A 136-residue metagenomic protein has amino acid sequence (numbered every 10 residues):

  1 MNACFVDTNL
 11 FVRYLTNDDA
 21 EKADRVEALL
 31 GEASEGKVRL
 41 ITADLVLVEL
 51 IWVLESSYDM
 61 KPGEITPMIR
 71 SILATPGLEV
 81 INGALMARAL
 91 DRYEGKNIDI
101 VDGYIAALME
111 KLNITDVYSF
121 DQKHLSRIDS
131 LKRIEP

Functional and structural regions predicted by a protein language model:
M1-T42, S57-E64, E135: Short, well-structured N-terminal submotif of metal-dependent ribonuclease cores
A3, A106-P136: Acidic, PIN/NYN-like endoribonuclease modules and their adjacent C-terminal/linker elements
D7, E49, D102, D121: Acidic active-site catalytic centers that drive phospho-/nucleotidyl reactions and related ester hydrolyses
E35-K37, T75, K96, I128: Structured helix-beta-strand junction loops
D59-L73, G77: Glycine/small-residue-rich phosphate/adenosyl-binding loop
G77-D116, F120: Active-site neighborhoods of divalent-metal-dependent phosphate/nucleic-acid chemistry enzymes
